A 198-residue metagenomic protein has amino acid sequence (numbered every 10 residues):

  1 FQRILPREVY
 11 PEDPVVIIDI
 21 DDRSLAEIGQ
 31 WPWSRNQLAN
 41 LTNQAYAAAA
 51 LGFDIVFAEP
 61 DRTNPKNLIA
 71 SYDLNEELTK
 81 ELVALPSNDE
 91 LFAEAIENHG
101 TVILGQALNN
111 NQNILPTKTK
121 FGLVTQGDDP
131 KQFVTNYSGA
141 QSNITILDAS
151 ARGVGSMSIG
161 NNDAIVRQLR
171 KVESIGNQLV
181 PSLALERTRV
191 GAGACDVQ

Functional and structural regions predicted by a protein language model:
F1-Q198: Non-transmembrane functional regions of envelope-associated proteins
